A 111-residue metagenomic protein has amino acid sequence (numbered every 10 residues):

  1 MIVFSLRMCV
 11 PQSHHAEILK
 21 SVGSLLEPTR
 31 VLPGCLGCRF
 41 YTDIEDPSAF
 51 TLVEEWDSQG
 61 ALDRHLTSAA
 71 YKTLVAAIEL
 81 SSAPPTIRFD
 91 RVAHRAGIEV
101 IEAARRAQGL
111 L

Functional and structural regions predicted by a protein language model:
M1-I2, A16-E17, P33-G34: Short, flexible segments with low predicted structural confidence
I2-C9, R39-L66: Short, well-ordered beta-strand segments in beta-rich or mixed alpha/beta enzyme and ligand-binding folds
C9-E17: Short, surface-exposed ligand-recognition loops at beta-strand->loop->(often short) alpha-helix junctions that present
H14-H15, H65, H94: Histidine (H) residue identity feature
S24-L36, E55-F89: An amphipathic, aromatic/His-enriched active-site/gating alpha helix that lines ligand/cofactor pockets
Y41-S48, V75-L111: Glycine-rich beta-strand-turn "strand-cap" elements at beta-sheet edges
